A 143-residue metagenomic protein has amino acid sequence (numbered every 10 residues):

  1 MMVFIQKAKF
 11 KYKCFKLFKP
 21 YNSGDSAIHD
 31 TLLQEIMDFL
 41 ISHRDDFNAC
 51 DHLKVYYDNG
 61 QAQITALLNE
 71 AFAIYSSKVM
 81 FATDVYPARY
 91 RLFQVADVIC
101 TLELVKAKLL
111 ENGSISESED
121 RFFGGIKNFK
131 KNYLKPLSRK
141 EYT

Functional and structural regions predicted by a protein language model:
M1-T143: Phosphate-ester processing/binding pockets and catalytic centers
